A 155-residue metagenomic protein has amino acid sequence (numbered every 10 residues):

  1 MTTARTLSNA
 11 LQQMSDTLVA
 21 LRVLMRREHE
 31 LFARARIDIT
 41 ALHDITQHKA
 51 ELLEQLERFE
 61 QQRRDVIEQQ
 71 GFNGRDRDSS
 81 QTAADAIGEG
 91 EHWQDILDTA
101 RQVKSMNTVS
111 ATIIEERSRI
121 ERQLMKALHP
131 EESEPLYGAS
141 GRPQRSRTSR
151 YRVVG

Functional and structural regions predicted by a protein language model:
T2-D78, E91: Extended, charge-rich alpha-helical scaffolding segments
D78-D85: Histidine phosphotransfer helical core of two-component systems
D85-G155: Short terminal interaction segments
